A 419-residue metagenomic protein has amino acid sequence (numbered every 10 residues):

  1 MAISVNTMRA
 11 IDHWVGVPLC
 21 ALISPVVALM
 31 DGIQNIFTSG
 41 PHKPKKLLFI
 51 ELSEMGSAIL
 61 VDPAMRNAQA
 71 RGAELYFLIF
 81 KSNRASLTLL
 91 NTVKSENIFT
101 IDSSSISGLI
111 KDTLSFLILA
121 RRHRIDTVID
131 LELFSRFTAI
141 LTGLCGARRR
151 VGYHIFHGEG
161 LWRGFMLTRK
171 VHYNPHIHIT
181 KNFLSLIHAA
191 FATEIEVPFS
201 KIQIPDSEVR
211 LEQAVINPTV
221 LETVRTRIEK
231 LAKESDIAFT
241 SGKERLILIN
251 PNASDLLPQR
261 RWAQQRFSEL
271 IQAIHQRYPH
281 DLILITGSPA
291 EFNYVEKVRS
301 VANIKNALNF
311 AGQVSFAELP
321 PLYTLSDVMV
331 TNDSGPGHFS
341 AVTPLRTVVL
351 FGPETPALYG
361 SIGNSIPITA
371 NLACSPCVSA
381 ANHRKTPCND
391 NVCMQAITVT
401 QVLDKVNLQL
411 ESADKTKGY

Functional and structural regions predicted by a protein language model:
M1-Y419: Catalytic machinery of carbohydrate-active enzymes, primarily nucleotide-sugar-dependent glycosyltransferases
